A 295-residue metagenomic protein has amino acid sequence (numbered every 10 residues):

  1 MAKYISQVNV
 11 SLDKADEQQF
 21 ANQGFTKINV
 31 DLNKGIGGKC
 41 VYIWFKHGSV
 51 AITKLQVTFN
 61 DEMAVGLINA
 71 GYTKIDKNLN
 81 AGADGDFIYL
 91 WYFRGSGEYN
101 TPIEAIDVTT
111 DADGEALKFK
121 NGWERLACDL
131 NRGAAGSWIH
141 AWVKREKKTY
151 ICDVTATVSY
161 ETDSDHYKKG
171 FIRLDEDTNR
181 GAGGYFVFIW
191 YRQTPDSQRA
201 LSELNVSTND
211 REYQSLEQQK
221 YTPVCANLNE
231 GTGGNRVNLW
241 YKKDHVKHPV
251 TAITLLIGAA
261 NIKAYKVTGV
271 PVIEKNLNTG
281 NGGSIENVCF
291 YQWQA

Functional and structural regions predicted by a protein language model:
M1-A295: Terminus-proximal functional modules
